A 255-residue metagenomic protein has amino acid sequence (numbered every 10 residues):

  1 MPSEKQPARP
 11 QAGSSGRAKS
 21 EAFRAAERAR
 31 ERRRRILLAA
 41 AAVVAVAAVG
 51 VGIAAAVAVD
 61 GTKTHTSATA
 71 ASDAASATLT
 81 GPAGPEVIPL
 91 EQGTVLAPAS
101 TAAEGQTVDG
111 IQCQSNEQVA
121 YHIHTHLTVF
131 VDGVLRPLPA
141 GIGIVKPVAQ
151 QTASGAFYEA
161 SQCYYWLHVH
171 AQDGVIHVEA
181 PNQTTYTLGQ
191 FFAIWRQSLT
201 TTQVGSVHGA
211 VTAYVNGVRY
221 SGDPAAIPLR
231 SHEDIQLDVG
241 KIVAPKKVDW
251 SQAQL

Functional and structural regions predicted by a protein language model:
M1-R34: Terminal targeting segments of Actinobacterial cell-envelope proteins
P2-E4, G50-L255: Ubiquitin-like/PB1-type beta-grasp interaction modules and other compact soluble beta-rich domains
R28-T62: Hydrophobic single-pass membrane-targeting/anchoring helices
